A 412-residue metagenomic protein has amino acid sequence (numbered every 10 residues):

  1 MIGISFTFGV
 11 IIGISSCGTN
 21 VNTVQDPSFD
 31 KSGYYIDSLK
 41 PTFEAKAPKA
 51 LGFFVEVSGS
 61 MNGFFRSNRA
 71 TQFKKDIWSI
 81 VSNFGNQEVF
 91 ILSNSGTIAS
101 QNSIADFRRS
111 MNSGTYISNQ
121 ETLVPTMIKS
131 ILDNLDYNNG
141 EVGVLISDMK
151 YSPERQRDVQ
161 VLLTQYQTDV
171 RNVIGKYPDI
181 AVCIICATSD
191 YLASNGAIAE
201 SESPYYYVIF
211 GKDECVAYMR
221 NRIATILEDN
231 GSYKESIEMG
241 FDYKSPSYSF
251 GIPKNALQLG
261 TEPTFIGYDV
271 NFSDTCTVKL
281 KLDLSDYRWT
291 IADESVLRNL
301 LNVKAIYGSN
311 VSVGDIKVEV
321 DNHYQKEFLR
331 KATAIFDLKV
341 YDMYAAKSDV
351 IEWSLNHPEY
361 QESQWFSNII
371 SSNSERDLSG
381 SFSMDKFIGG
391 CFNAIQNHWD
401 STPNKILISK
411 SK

Functional and structural regions predicted by a protein language model:
M1-S15: Sec-dependent bacterial lipoprotein signal peptides
C17-G52, G59-F64, T402-K412: Acidic, polar low-complexity linker/tail segments
V21-D26, M61-R66, T97-S103, Y151-V161 (+1 more regions): Extracytoplasmic/secreted cell-surface and envelope-processing proteins
G33, T42-Q101, G140-S147, A181-I185: Von Willebrand factor
S95-G143, Y151-S152: Von Willebrand factor
K150-F210: VWA/integrin I-like adhesion module and closely mimicked acidic/polar interface patches used
A217-S273: Short, compositionally biased P/S/T/A/G/V-rich stretches that sit at domain boundaries
I252-K412: Extended non-globular C-terminal regions
